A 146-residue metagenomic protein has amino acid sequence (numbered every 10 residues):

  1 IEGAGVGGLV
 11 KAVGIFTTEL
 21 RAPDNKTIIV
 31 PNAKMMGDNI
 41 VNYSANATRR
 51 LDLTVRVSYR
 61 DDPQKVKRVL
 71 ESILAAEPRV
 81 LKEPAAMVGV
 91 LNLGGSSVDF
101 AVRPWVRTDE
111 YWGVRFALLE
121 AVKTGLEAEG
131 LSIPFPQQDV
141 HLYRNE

Functional and structural regions predicted by a protein language model:
I1-E83: Soluble accessory domains appended to multi-pass membrane transport proteins
Y43, V57, D61, E71 (+1 more regions): Solvent-exposed, non-transmembrane regulatory segments of membrane-associated proteins
